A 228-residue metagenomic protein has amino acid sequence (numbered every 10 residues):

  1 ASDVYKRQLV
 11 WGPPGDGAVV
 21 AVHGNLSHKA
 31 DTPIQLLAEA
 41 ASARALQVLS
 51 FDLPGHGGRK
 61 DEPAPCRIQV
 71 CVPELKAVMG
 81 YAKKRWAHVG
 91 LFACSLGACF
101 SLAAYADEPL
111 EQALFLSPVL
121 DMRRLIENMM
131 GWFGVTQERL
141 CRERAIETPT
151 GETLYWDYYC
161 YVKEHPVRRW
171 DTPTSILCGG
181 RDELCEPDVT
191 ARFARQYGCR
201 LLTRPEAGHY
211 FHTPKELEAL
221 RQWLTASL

Functional and structural regions predicted by a protein language model:
A1-Y5: Short, small-residue-biased leader/transition segments that mark boundaries at the very start of proteins
K6-G12: A short loop-to-beta-strand scaffold at the N-terminal edge of the catalytic core in hydrolase folds
D16, H23-H28: Active-site glycine-rich loops that stabilize anionic/oxyanionic intermediates across multiple enzyme folds
L26-A38, D188: The serine-hydrolase catalytic nucleophile loop
A38-K60: Conserved alpha/beta-hydrolase
H56-R85: Catalytic nucleophile-loop/oxyanion-hole region of alpha/beta-hydrolase and closely related hydrolase-like folds
A93-S101: Gly/Ala-rich beta-loop-alpha elbow adjacent to hydrolase catalytic centers
P109-R192, Q196-T203, G208-L228: The alpha/beta-hydrolase serine catalytic core
